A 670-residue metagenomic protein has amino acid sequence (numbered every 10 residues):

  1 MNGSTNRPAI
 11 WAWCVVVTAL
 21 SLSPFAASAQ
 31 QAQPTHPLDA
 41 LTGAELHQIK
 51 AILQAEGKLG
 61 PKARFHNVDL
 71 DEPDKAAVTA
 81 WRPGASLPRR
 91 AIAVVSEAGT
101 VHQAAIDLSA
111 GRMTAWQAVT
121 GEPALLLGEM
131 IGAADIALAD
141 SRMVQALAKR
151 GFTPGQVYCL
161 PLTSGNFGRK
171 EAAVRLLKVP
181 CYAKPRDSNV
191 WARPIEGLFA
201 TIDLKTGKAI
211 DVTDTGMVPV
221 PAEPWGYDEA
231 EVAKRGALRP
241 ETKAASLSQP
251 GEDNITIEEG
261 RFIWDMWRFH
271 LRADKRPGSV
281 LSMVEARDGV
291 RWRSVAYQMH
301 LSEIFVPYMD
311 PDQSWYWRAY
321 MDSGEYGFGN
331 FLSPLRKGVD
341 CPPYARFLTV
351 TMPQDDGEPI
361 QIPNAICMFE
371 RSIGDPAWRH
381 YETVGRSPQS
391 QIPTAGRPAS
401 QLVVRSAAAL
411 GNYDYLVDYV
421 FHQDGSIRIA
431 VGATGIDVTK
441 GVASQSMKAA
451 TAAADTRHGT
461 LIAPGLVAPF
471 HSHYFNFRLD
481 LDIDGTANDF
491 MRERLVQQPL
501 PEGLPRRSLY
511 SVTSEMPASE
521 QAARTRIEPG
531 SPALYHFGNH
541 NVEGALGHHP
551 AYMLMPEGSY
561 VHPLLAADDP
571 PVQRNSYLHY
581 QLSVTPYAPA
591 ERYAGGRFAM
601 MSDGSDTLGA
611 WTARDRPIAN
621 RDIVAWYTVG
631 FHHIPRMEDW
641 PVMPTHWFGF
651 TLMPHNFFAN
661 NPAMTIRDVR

Functional and structural regions predicted by a protein language model:
N2-V15: Bacterial N-terminal signal peptides that target proteins for export
A12-P24: Bacterial N-terminal signal peptides
A26-A32: Boundary at the C-terminal end of the N-terminal hydrophobic targeting segment
P37-T79, L126-F167: Short, non-transmembrane alpha-helical segments in secretory-pathway proteins
G60-S109, P154-L204, V404: Exposed beta-strand-loop-beta-strand "reactive/processing" segments of non-cytosolic proteins
H102-M113, P123-I131, D135, A139 (+1 more regions): Hydrophobic or amphipathic alpha-helical targeting/insertion segments
Q117-L125, K149, K184-S279, M283-S426 (+2 more regions): Extended effector regions of multi-domain proteins
